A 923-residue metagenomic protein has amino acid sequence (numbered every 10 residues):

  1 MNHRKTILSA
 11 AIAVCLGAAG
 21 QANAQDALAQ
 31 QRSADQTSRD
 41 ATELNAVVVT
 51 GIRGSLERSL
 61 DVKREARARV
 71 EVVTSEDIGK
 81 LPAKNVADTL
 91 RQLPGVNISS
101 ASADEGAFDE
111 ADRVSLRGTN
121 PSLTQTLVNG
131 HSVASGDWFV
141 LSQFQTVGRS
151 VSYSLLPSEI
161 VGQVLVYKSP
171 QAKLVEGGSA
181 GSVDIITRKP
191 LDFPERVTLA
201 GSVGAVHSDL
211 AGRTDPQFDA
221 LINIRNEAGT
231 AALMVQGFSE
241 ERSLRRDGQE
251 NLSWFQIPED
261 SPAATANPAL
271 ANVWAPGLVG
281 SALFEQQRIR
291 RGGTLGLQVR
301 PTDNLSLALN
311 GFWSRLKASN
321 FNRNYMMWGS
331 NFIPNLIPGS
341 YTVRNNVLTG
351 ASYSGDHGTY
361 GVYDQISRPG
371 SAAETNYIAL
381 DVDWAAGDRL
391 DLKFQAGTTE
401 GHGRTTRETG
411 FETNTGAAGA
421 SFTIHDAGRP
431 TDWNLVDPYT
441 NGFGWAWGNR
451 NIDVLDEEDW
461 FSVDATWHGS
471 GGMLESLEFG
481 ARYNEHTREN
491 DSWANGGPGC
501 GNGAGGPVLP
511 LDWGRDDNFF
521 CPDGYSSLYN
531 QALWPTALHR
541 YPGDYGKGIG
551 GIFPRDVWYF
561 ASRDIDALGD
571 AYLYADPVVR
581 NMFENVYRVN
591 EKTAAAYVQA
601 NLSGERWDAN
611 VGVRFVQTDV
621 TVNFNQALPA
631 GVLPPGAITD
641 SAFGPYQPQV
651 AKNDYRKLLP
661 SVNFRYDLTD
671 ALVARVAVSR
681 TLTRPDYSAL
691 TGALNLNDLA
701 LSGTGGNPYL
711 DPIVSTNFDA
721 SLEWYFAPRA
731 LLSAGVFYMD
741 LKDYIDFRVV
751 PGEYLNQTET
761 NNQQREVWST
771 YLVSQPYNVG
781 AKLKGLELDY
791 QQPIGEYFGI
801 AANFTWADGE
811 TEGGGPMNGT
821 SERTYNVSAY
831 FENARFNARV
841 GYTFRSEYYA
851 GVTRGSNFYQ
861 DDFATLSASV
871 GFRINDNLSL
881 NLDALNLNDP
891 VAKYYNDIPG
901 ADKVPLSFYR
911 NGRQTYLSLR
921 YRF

Functional and structural regions predicted by a protein language model:
V48-K84, V133-F144: N-terminal periplasmic "start-of-domain" segments of outer-membrane beta-barrel proteins
A87-G136, K168: Extracytoplasmic beta-strand/coil segments of soluble accessory domains associated with Gram-negative outer-membrane
D137, K742, S846-A850, F872-F923: C-terminal beta-signal and adjacent terminal beta-strands/loops of Gram-negative outer-membrane beta-barrel proteins
Q143-S150, E159-V166, K173-A266, G277 (+4 more regions): Outer-membrane beta-barrel translocator/receptor signature
K168, D184-T187, A205, T214-R225 (+12 more regions): Outer-membrane beta-barrel transmembrane strands
D247-S281, F321-Q365, G410-W447, P498-Y529 (+6 more regions): Solvent-exposed loop segments that connect transmembrane elements
A373-T375, N585, V589-T593, N653 (+7 more regions): Outer-membrane beta-barrel signature, preferentially recognizing the C-terminal barrel domain of Gram-negative
F737-L741, V750-G752, Q757-T853, N888 (+1 more regions): Gram-negative outer-membrane beta-barrel transporters
